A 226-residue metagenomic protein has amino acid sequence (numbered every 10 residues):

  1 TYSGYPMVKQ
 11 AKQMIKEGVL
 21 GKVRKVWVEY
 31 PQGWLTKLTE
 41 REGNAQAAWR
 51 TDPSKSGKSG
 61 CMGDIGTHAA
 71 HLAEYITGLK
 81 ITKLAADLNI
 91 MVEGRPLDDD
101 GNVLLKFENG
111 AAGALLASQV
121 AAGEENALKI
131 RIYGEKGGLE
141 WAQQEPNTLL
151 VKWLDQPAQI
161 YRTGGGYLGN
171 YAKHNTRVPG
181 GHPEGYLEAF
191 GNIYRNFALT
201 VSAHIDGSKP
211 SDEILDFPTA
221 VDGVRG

Functional and structural regions predicted by a protein language model:
Y2-R95, N102, L149: Predominantly a Rossmann-like dinucleotide-binding segment in NAD(P)-dependent oxidoreductases
S3, V120, R225: Glycine-/small-residue-rich active-site loops that bind phosphorylated ligands and cofactors
K9, Q13-E17, E108, L199 (+1 more regions): Replace "anionic and nucleotidyl ligands
V19-L20, A111, I205: Residue-level recognition of short, well-ordered coil/turn positions that link secondary-structure elements
L20, T219-G226: Short, intrinsically disordered, charge-balanced linker/junction segments flanking boundaries in proteins
R50, Y75, K83, N102 (+3 more regions): C-terminal glycine/acidic-rich active-site capping loop/insertion
I65-G138, Q143-N147: Glycine-rich, aromatic-lined ligand/substrate-binding cores of catalytic and carbohydrate-binding domains
